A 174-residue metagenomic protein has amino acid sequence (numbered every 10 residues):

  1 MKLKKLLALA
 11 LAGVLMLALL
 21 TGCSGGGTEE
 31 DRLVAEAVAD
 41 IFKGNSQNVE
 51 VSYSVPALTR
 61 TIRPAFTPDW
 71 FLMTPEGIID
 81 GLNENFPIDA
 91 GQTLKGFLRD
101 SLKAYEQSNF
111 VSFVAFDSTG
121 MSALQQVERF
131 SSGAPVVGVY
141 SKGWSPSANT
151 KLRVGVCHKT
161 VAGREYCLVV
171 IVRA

Functional and structural regions predicted by a protein language model:
M1-A10: Bacterial N-terminal signal peptides that target proteins for export
A8, M16, V51-S52: A broadly tuned, weak detector of single residues within folded domains
A10, L17, V172-R173: Polar low-complexity intrinsically disordered regions
A12-G13, C23: Long, compositionally biased, intrinsically disordered segments
A18-G22: C-terminal motif of bacterial Sec signal peptides marking the signal peptidase cleavage site
G26-K95: Short, well-ordered surface patches within globular domains
E84-A174: A well-ordered secondary-structure block
